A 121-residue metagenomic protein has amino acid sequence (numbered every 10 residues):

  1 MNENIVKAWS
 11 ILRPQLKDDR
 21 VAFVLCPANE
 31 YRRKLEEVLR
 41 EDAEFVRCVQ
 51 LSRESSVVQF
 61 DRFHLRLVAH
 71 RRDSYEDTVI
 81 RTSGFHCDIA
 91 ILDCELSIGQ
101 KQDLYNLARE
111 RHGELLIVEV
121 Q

Functional and structural regions predicted by a protein language model:
M1-I11: Walker A/P-loop
P14-R20, A43-F45: Post-Walker A helix-loop "phosphate-sensing" segment adjacent to the P-loop in P-loop NTPases
D18-R32: Conserved RecA-like ASCE P-loop NTPase motor core of nucleic-acid helicases/translocases
L25-N29, A69-R71, I91-S97, V120-Q121: Structural motif
E30-G84: Inter-Walker segment of RecA-like/P-loop motor cores
E37, E41, I98-Q121: ASCE P-loop NTPase helicase motor core
F60-R66, D88-I89, H112-E119: Loop/turn-to-beta-strand initiation segments
G84-L104: SF2 helicase catalytic motif II
